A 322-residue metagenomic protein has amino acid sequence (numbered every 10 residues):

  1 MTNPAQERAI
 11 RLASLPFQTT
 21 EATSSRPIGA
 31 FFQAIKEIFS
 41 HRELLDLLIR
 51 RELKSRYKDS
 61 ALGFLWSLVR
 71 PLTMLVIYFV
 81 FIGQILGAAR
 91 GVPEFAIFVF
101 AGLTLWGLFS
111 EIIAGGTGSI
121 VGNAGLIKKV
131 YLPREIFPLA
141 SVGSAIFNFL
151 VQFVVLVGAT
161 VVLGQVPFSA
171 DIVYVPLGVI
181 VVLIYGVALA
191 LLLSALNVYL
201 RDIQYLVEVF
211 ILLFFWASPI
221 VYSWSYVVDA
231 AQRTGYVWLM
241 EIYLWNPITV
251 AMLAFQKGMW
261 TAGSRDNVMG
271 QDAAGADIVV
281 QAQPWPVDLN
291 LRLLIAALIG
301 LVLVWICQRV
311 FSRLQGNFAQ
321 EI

Functional and structural regions predicted by a protein language model:
M1-I322: Hydrophobic transmembrane alpha-helices and immediately adjacent juxtamembrane helices of multi-pass inner-membrane
